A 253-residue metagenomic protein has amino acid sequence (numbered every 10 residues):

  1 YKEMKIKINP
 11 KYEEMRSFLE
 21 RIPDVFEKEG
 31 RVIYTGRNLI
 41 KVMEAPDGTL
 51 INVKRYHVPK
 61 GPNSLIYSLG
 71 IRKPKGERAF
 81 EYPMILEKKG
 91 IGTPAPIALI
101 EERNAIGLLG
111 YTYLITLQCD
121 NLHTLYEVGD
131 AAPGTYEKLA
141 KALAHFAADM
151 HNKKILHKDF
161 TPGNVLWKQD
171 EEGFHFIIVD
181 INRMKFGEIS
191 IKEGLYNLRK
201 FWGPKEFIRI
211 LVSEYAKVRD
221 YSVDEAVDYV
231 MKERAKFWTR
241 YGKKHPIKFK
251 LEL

Functional and structural regions predicted by a protein language model:
Y1-R31, K248: Juxta-kinase regulatory segment immediately upstream of eukaryotic protein kinase catalytic domains
E20-H123, A148, N152-K153: Conserved ATP-binding subdomain of kinase catalytic cores across diverse folds
V53, K158, V179: Active-site flanking residues adjacent to catalytic metal/cofactor-binding acidic residues
T124-P133: AlphaC helix of the protein kinase catalytic domain
T135-F146: Conserved alphaE helix
I155-P162: Catalytic-loop of the protein kinase fold
N164-I178: Conserved protein kinase catalytic/activation segment
F174-L253: C-lobe/activation-segment region of protein kinase-like
